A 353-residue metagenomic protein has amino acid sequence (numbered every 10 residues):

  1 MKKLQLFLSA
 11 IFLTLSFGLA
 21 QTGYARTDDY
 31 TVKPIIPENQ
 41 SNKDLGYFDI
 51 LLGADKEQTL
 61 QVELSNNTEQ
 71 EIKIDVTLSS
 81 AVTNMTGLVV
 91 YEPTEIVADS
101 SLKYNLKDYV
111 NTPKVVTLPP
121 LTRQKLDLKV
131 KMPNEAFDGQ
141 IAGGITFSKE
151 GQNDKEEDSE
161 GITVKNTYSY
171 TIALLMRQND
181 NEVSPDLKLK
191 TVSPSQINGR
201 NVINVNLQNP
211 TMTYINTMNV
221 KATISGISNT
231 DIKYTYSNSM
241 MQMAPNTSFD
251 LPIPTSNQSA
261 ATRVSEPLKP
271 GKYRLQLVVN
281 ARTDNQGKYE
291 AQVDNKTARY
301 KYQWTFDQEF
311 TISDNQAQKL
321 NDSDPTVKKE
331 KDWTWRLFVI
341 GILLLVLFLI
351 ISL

Functional and structural regions predicted by a protein language model:
K2-A25, L337-L353: Sec-dependent N-terminal signal peptides of Gram-positive bacterial secreted proteins and lipoproteins
D28-P34, D44, E71-L128, K221-Y236 (+1 more regions): Surface-exposed binding patches on compact interaction domains or structured appendages
P34-T68, I72, V115, D186-Q196: Beta-sheet-dominated interaction scaffolds and their linkers
D44, A54-Q61, R123-L126, D138-G144 (+1 more regions): Short, solvent-exposed loop/turn segments enriched in Ser/Thr/Gly
D55-Q61, V116-K129, A244-S256: Short Pro-Gly-centered flexible turn/kink motifs
S65-Q70, A81-T83, E135, Q208-Y214: Short solvent-exposed strand-capping/beta-turn motif centered on an Asx-Ser/Thr pair
I72-V97, K131-D180, A260-D322: Terminal connector regions
D180-W335: Membrane-proximal extracellular "stem/stalk" segments of glycoproteins immediately N-terminal to a transmembrane helix
